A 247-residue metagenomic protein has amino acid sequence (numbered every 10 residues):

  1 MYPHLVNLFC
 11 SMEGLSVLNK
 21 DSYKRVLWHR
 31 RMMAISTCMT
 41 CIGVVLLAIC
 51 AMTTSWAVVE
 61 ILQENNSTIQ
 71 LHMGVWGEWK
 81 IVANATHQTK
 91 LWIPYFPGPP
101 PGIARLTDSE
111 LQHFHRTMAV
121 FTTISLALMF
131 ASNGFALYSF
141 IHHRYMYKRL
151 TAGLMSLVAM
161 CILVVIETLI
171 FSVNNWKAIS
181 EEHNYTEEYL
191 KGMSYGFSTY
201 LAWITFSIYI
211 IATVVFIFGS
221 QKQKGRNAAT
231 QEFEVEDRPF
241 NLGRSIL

Functional and structural regions predicted by a protein language model:
H4-N7, S11-V58, H115-S172, T205 (+1 more regions): Signature of small four-pass
H4-R25, Q88-D108, Y185: Membrane-proximal N-terminal segments immediately preceding the first transmembrane helix
L5-V17, N227-L247: Non-transmembrane, juxtamembrane loop and terminal tail segments of multi-pass eukaryotic membrane proteins
T53-T117: A surface-exposed beta-alpha-beta supersecondary segment
V58-L71, K177-E187, N227-A229: Interhelical loop segments of eukaryotic multi-pass membrane proteins
G74-V82, F197, D237-L247: Cytosolic juxtamembrane regulatory segments of multi-pass membrane proteins
L163-S198: Juxtamembrane loop segments immediately following a transmembrane helix
W176-S180, A212-E234: Cytosolic juxtamembrane helix at the C-terminal end of the final transmembrane segment
